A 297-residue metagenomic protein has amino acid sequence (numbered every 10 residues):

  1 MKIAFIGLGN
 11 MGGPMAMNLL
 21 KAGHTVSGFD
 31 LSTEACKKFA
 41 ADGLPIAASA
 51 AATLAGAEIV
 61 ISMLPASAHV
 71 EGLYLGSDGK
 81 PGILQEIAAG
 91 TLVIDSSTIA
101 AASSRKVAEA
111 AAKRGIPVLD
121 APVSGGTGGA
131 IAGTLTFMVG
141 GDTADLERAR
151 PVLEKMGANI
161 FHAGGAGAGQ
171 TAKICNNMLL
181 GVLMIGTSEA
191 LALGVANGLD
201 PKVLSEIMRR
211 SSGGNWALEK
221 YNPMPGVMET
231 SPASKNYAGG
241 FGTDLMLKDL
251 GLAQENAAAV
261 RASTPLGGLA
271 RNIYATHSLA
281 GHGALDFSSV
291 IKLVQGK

Functional and structural regions predicted by a protein language model:
M1-M63, T91, F161-H162: NAD(P)+-binding Rossmann beta1-loop-alpha1 motif at the extreme N-terminus of oxidoreductases
L8, T98-N177: Rossmann-fold dinucleotide-binding core
M15-A16, V107, V152, L193: Hydrophobic residues within alpha-helices that form the first helical element adjacent to the glycine-rich loop
V26, I46, P117-L119, I160 (+2 more regions): Hydrophobic beta-strand scaffold residues
A50-S62, A66-P117: Rossmann-fold NAD(P) dinucleotide-binding segment
G169-L269, I273-K297: Helical "substrate-binding/catalytic lid" subdomain of Rossmann-like NAD(P)-dependent dehydrogenases/reductases
